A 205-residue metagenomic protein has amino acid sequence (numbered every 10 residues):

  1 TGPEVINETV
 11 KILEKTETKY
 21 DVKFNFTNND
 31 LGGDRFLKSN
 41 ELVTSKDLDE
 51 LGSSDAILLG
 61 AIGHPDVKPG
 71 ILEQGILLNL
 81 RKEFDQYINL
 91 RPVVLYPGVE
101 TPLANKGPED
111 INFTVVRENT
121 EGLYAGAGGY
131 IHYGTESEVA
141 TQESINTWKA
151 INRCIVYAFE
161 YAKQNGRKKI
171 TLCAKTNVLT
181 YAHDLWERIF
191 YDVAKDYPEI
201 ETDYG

Functional and structural regions predicted by a protein language model:
T1, L31, I62, L95 (+1 more regions): Short, ordered loop/turn segments at secondary-structure junctions
T1-K11, K15-Y20, T135-G205: Glycine-rich phosphate/diphosphate-binding loop of Rossmann-like nucleotide-binding domains
K19-S45: N-terminal beta-loop-helix "entrance" segment that forms/cooperates in small-molecule cofactor or anionic ligand
V22-F24, I88, I111, K168 (+1 more regions): A structural micro-motif
N25-N29, R91, T171, D203-G205: General small-molecule cofactor/ligand-binding pocket signal
D30-G32, N119-T120, A174-L179: Glycine-rich beta-alpha junction loops
G32, P97-G98, G205: Short acidic loop-to-helix transition motifs that present clustered carboxylates
F36-T141: N-terminal glycine-rich phosphate/adenylate-binding segment common to multiple enzyme folds
